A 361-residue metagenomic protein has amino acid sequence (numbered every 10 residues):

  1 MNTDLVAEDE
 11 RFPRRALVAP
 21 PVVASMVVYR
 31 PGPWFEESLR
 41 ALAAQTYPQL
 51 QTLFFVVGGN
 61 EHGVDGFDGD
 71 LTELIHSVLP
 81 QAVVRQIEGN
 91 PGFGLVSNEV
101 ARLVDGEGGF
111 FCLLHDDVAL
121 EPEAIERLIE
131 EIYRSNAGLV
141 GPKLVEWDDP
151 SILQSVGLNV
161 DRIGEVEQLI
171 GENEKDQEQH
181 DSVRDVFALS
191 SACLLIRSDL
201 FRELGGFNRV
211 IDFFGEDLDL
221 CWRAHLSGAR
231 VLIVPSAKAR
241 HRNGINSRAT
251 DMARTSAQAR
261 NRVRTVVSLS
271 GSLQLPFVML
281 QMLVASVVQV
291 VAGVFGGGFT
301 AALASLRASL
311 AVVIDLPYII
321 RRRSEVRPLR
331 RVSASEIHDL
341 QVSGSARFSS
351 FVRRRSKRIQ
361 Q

Functional and structural regions predicted by a protein language model:
R40-L50: Short, acidic, metal-binding catalytic loop of nucleotide-sugar glycosyltransferases
L50-H62, R85-I87: Short beta-strand/loop segment that forms part of the nucleotide-sugar
I87-G106: Glycine-rich, basic loop-to-helix element that forms the pyrophosphate-binding segment of sugar-nucleotide handling
G108-A119: Short beta-strand-to-loop acidic/aromatic patch adjacent to the donor-nucleotide binding site
V118-D161: Conserved donor NDP-sugar-binding/catalytic core segment of glycosyltransferases
L153, E165, N173-I196, R248-A249 (+1 more regions): A recurrent flexible, glycine/aromatic-enriched loop bordering the glycosyltransferase active site that acts as
F187-K238: A short, conserved alpha-helix in the catalytic core of glycosyltransferases
S227, V231-R321: Active-site-adjacent helix/loop segment of glycosyltransferases that harbors family-specific signature motifs
